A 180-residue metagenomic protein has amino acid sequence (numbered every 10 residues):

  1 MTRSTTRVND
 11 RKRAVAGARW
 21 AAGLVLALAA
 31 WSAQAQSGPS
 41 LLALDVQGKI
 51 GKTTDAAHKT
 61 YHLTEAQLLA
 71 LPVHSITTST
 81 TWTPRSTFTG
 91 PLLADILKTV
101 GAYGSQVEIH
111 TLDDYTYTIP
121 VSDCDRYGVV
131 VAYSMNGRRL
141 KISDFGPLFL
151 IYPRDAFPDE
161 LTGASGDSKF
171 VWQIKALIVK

Functional and structural regions predicted by a protein language model:
M1-A16: N-terminal secretory signal peptides that target proteins for export/translocation
A18-G23: Sec-dependent signal peptide recognition, specifically the positively charged N-region followed immediately by
A30-S32: N-terminal signal peptide c-region/cleavage motif recognized by signal peptidases
Q36-K180: N-terminal intrinsically disordered, low-complexity segments enriched in P/E/S/T
